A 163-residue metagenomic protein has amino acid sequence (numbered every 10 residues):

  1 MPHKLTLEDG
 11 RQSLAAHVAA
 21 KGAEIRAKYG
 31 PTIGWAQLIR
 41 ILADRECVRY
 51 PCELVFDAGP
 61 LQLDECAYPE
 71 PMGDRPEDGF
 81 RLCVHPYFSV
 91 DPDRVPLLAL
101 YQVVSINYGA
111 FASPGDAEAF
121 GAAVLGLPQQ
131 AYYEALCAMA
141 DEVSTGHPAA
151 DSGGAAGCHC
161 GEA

Functional and structural regions predicted by a protein language model:
M1-E65: A metal-dependent hydrolase signature that marks the N-terminal structural subdomain at the beginning of catalytic folds
L14-A16, P76-F80, D91-L98, D151-G153: Short amphipathic alpha-helical segments, especially helix-boundary/capping motifs
R26, G30, Y87-D91, Y108-A112: Short acidic, glycine/proline-enriched loop segments that cap or flank alpha-helices
V55-P92: Active-site scaffold of zinc-dependent metalloenzymes
F88-R94, L125-P128: Short, contiguous hydrophobic alpha-helices characteristic of membrane insertion segments
D93-G109, A117: Active-site recognition of the HExxH zinc-binding catalytic motif
F111-A150: Post-HExxH zinc-binding segment in Zn-dependent metallohydrolases
H147-A163: Histidine-centered metal-binding segments
